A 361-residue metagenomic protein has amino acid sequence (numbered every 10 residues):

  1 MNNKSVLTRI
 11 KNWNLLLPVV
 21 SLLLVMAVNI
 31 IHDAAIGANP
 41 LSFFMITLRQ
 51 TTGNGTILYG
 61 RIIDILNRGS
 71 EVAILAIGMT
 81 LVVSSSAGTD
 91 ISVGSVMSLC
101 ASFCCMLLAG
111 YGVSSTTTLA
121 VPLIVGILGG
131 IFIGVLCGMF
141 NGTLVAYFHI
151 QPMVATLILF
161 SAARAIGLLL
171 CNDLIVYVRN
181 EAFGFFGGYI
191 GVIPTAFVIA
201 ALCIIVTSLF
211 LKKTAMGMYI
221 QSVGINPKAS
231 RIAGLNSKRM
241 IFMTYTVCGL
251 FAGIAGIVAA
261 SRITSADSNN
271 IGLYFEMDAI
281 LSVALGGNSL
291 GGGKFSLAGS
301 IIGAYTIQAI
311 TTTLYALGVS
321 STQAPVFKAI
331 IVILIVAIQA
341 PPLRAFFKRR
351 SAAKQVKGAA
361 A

Functional and structural regions predicted by a protein language model:
M1-F44, K228, I232, N236-R239 (+2 more regions): Cytosolic-side transmembrane-helix boundaries in multi-pass membrane proteins
L17-I31, M79, I131-G134, F160-A165 (+5 more regions): Hydrophobic core segments of alpha-helical transmembrane domains in multi-pass membrane transport and ion-translocation
N29, L58-Y111, V145-F148, V283 (+2 more regions): Single transmembrane alpha-helix segments in multi-pass membrane proteins
A35-P40, N54-D64, L211, G217 (+1 more regions): Inter-helical junctions in multi-pass inner-membrane proteins, predominant in energy-converting antiporter-like
F43, T52, F148, P152-K213 (+3 more regions): Transmembrane helix-bundle core of multi-pass membrane transporters and related energy-transducing complexes
V113-L159, G303: Alpha-helical transmembrane segments within multi-pass membrane transporters and channels
V125, C137, V192-D267: Helix-loop-helix "hairpin" substructures at the membrane interface of multi-pass membrane proteins
A252, I263, D267-A329: Transmembrane alpha-helical segments in multi-pass inner-membrane proteins
